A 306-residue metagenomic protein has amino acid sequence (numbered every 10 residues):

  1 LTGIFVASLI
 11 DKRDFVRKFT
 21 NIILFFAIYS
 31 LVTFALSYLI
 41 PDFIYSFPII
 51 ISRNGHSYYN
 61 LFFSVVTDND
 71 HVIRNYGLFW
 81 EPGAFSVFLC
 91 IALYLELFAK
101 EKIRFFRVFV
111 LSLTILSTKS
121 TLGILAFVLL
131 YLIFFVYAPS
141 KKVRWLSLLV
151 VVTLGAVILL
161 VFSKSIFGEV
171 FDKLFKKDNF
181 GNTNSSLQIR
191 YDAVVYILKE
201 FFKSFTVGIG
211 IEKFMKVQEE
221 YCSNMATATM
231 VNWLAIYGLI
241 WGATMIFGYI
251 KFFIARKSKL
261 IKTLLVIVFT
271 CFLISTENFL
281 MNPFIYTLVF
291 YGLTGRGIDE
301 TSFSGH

Functional and structural regions predicted by a protein language model:
L1-I4, G83-F98, L122-F134, G242-M245 (+2 more regions): Hydrophobic core segments of transmembrane alpha-helices in multi-pass, intramembrane catalytic enzymes
L1-L39, M245-Y249, F272: Transmembrane alpha-helical segments and their membrane-water interfaces
T20-F43, S64-K119, I124-V136: Alpha-helical transmembrane segments of multi-pass inner-membrane proteins
V32-P41, F135-F180: A membrane-periplasm/extracellular boundary helix in multi-pass inner-membrane enzymes that assemble envelope glycans
I40-R74, K213-T229: Interfacial juxtamembrane loops and adjacent helix segments that form the catalytic/substrate-binding surfaces
E101-F105, V128-V136, K142-S147, W233-I274: Hydrophobic transmembrane alpha-helices and their immediate junctions
I166-Y237: Long extracytoplasmic/lumenal interhelical loops at the membrane interface of multi-pass membrane proteins
T263-F272, N278-H306: Transmembrane alpha-helices of multi-pass inner-membrane enzymes
